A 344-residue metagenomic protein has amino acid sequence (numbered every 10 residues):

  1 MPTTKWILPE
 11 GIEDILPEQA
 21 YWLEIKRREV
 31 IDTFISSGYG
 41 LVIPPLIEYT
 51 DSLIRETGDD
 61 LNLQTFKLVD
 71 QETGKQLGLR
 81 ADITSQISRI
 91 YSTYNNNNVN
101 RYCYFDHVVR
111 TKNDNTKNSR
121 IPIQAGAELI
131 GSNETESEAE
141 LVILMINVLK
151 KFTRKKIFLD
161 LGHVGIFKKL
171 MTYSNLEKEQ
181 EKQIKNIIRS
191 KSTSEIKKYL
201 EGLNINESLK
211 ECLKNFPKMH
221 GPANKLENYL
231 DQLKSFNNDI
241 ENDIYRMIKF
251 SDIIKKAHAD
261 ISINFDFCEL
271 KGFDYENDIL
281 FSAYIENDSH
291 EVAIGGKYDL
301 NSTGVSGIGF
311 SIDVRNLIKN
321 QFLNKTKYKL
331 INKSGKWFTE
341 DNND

Functional and structural regions predicted by a protein language model:
M1-G11, K168-T172, E179, I187: General N-terminal leader/first-domain-start detector
M1-R80, A139, I143: TRNA-binding/sensing appendages of the translation machinery
Q19-S37, E48-Y49, D82-N96, Y102-R154 (+1 more regions): Positively charged, Gly/Ser-enriched RNA/tRNA-binding surfaces
V42, D160, N264-D266: General small-molecule cofactor/ligand-binding pocket signal
P44-L63, G162-T172, E269-D278: Beta-rich nucleic-acid/ligand-interaction surfaces
L63-E72, N175-K198, I205, I285: Acidic, His- and aromatic-enriched active-site or binding-groove loops in soluble protein domains that engage sugars
L79, G162, I312: A conserved hydrophobic position in a structured secondary element of the catalytic/binding core that shapes
K151-M171, E177-K185, S194: Extended alpha-helical scaffolds
